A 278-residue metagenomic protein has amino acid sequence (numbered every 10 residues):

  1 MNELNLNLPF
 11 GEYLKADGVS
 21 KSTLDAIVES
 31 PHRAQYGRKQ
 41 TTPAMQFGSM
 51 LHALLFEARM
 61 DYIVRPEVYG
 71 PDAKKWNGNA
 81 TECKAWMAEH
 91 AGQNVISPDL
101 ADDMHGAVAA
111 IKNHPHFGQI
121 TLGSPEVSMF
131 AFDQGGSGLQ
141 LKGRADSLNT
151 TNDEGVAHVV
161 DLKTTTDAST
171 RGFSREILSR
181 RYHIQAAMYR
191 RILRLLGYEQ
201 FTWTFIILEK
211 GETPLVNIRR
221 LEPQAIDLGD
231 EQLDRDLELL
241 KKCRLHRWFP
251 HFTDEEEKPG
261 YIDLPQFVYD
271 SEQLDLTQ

Functional and structural regions predicted by a protein language model:
M1-K142, T253: Metal-dependent nuclease catalytic cores that hydrolyze phosphodiester bonds in DNA/RNA, characterized by
K39-Q40, E89-I96, S169-R180, E222-Q224: Short histidine-centered catalytic/ligand-binding loop motif
G48-H52, S147, L233: A residue-level signal for conserved active-site and pocket-lining positions in enzyme catalytic cores
S128-F130, L162-D167, L208-K210: Histidine- and/or cysteine-centered catalytic micro-motif in compact active-site loops
D133, L148-T150, I206-L208: A generic structural motif
Q134-G138, N152-V156, G197: Short, solvent-exposed loop/turn segments that connect beta-strands within catalytic domains and beta-strand-rich
G143-F173: Conserved catalytic cores of phosphodiester-cleaving nucleases, focusing on short active-site segments
L178-H183, M188-Q278: Metal-dependent nuclease catalytic regions and adjoining charged, substrate-binding loops involved in nucleic-acid end
